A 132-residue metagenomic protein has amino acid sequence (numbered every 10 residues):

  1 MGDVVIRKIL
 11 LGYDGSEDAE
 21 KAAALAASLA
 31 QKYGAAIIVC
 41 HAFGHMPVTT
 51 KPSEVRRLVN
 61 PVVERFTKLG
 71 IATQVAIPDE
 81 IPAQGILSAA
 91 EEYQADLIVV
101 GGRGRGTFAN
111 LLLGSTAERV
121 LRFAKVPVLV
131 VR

Functional and structural regions predicted by a protein language model:
M1-V4, R57, T67-I98: Structural beta-alpha unit
G2-S53, L58, R65, I71-Q74: Small/aliphatic-rich secondary-structure junction motif
Y13, I77, G102: Conserved residues at beta->alpha junctions
V39, P82, K125-P127: Proline-centered helix-kink/hinge sites
C40-A42, A76-E80, V131: Conserved beta-strand termini and adjacent loop/short-helix elements that scaffold enzyme active sites in alpha/beta
A89-R132: Gly/Ser-rich helix-loop-strand patches that form or flank binding pockets for ribonucleotide-derived cofactors
